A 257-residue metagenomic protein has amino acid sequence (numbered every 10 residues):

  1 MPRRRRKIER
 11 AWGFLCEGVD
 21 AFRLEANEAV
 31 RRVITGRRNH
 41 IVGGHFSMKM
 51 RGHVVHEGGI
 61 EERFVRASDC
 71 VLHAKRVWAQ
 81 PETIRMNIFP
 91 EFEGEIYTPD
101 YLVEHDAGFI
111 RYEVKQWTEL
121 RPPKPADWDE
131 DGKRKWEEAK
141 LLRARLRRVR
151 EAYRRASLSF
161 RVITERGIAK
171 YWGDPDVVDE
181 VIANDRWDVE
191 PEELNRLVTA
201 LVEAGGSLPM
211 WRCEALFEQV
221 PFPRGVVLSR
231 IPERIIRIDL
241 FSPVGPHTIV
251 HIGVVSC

Functional and structural regions predicted by a protein language model:
M1-C257: Electrostatic, structured charged patches in enzyme active sites and in nucleic-acid/phosphate-binding
